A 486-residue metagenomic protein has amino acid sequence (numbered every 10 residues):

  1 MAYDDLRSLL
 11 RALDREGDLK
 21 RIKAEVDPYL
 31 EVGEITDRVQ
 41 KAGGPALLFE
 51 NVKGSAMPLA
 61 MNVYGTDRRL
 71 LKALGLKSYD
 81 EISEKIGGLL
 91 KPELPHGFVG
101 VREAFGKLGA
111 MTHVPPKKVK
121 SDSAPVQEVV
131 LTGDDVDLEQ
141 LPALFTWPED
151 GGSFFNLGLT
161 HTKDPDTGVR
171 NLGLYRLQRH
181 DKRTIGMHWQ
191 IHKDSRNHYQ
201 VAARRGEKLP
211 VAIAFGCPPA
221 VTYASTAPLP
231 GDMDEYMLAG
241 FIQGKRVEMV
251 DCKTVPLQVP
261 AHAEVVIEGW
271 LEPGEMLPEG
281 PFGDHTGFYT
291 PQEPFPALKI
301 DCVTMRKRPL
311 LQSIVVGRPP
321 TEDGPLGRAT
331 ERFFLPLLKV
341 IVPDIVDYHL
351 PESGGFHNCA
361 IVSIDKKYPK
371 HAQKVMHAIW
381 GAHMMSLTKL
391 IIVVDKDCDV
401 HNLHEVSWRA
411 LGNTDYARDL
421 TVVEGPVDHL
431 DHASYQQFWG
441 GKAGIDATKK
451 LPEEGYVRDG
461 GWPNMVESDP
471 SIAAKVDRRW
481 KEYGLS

Functional and structural regions predicted by a protein language model:
M1-A297, D301-S486: Extended, highly charged
